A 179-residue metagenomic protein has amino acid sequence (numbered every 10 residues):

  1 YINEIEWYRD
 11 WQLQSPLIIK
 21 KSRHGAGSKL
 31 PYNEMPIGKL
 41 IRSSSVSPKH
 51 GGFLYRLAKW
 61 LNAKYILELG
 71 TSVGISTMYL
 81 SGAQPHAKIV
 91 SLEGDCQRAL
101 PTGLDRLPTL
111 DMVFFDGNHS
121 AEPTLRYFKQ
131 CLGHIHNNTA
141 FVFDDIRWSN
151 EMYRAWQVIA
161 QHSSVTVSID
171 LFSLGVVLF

Functional and structural regions predicted by a protein language model:
Y1-F114, N118-V142, I146-L178: A short alpha-helical cap/connector motif
